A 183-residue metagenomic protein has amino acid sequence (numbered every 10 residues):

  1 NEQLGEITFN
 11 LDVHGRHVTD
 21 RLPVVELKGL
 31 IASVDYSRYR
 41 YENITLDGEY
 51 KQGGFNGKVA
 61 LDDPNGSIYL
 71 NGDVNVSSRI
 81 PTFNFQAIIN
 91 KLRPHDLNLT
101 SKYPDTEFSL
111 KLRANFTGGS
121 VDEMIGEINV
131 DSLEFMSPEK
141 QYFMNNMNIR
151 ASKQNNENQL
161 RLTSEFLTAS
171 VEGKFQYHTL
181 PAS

Functional and structural regions predicted by a protein language model:
N1-R113, T117-S183: Interface amphipathic segments
